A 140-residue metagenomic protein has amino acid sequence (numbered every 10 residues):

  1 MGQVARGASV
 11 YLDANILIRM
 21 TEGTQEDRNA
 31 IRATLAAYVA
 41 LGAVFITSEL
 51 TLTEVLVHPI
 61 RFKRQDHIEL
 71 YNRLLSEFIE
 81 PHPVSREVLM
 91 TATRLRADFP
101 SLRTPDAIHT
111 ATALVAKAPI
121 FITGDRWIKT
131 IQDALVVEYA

Functional and structural regions predicted by a protein language model:
M1-S9, A37, P81, T110-A140: Acidic, PIN/NYN-like endoribonuclease modules and their adjacent C-terminal/linker elements
M1-T47, I60-L70: Short, well-structured N-terminal submotif of metal-dependent ribonuclease cores
L12-D13, T47-S48, L102-T104, D125 (+1 more regions): Histidine- and aromatic-rich ligand-binding microenvironments
I16, T51, V88, I108-H109 (+1 more regions): Alpha-helix capping/helix-boundary segments
R19-T21, H58, A92, I131: Residues that scaffold the ATP/ADP-binding catalytic core of kinase and kinase-like folds
G23, L50, F78-D98: Acidic catalytic patch
